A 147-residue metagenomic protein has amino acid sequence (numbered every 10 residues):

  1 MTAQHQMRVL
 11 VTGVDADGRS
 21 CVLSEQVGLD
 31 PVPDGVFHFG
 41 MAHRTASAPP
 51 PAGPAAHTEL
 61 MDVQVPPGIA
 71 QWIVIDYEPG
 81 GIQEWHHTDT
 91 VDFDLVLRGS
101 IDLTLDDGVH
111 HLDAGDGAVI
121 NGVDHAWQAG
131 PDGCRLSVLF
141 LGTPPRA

Functional and structural regions predicted by a protein language model:
T2-H5, W85: Short loop/turn motifs at secondary-structure junctions and domain boundaries
A3, G28-L29, V109-H111: A short acidic/small-residue loop/turn micro-motif
M7-L10, V14, R19-S24, G130-A147: Double-stranded beta-helix
R19-S20, E25-P66: Short, well-structured hydrophobic secondary-structure segments
V27-L29, P51-E59, A70-T88, N121-D124 (+1 more regions): Conserved short histidine dyad/triad with adjacent acidic residue
D89-D107: Glycine- and acidic-residue-biased ligand/ion/polar-headgroup-sensing regions
S100, V109, D124-A126, G133: Structural motif
D106-V123: Short acidic-glycine-tyrosine-enriched beta hairpin
